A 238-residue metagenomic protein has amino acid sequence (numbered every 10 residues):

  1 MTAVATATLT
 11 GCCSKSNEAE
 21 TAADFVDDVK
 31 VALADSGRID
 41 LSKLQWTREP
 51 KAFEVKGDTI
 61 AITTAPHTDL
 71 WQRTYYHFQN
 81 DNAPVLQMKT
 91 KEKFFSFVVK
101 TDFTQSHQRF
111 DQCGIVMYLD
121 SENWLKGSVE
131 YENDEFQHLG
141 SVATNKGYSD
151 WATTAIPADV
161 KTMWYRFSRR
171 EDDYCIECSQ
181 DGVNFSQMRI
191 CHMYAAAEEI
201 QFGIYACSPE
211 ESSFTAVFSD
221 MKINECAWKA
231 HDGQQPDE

Functional and structural regions predicted by a protein language model:
M1-V4: Sec-dependent N-terminal signal peptides
L9-C12: C-terminal motif of bacterial Sec signal peptides marking the signal peptidase cleavage site
K15: Metal/cofactor- and membrane transport-associated sequence elements
E18-E238: Extracellular glycan-recognition regions
